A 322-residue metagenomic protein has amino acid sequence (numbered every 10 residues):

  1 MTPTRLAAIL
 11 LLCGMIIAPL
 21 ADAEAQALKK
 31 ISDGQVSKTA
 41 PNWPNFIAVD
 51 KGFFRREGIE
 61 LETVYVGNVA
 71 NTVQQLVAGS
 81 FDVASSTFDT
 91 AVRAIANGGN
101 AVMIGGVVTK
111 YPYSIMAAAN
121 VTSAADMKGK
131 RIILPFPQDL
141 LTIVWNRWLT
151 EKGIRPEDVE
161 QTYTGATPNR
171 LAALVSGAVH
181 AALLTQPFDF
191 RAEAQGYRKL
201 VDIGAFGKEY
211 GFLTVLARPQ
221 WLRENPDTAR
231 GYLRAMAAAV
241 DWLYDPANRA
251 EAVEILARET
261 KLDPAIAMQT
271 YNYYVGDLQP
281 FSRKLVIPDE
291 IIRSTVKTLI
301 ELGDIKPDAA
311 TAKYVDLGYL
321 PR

Functional and structural regions predicted by a protein language model:
M1-P3: N-terminal secretory signal peptides that target proteins for export/translocation
A7-P19: Bacterial N-terminal signal peptides
P19-A25: Sec/Tat signal peptide C-region and signal peptidase I cleavage site
A25-S176, H180-Q186, K199-I203, K208-E209: Short, glycine-/small- and polar/acidic-enriched structural segments that line small-molecule recognition paths
D89-T90, P168-T260: Pocket-lining segment of extracytoplasmic ligand-binding domains
R223-I305: Secondary-structure end/capping motifs
V296-R322: C-terminal solvent-exposed extensions
